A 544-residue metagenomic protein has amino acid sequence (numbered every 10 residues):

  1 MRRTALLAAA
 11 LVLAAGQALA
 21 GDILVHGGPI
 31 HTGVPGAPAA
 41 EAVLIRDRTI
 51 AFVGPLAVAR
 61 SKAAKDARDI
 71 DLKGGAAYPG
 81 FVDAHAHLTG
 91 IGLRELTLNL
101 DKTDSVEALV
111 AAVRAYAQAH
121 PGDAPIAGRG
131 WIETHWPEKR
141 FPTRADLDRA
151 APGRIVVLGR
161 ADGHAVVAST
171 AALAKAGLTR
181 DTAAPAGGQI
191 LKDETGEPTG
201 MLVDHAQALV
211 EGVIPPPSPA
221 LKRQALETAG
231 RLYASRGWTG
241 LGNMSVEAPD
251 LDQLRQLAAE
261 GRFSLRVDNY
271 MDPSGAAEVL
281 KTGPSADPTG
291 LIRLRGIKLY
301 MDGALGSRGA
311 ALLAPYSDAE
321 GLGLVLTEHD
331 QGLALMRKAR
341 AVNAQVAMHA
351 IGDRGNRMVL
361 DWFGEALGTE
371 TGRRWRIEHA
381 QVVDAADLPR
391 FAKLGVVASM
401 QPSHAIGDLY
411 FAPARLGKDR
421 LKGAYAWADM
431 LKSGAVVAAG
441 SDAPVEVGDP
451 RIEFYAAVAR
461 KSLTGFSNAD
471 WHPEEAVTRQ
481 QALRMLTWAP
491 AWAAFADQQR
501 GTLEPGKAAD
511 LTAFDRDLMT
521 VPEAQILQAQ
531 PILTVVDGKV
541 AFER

Functional and structural regions predicted by a protein language model:
M1-L19: Gram-negative bacterial Sec-dependent N-terminal signal peptides
D22-H26, H31, P35-L280, R295 (+6 more regions): Divalent metal-binding segments
P29-I30, R48-A51, W492, L511 (+1 more regions): Short beta-strand segments in beta-sandwich/barrel cores
A67, I292, W375, V396 (+1 more regions): Short, conserved active-site loop motifs that form the nucleotide-linked donor/cofactor pocket
L257-E260, G283-I292, E370, F391-G395: Acidic (Asp/Glu)-rich catalytic clusters
L291-R308, G395-I406: Non-cysteine beta-strand/loop elements that form the S-adenosyl-L-methionine
R337-A347, I351-W375, H379-A380, A385-P389 (+4 more regions): His/Asp/Glu-enriched, well-ordered alpha-helical/loop segment that forms or immediately abuts the divalent-metal
